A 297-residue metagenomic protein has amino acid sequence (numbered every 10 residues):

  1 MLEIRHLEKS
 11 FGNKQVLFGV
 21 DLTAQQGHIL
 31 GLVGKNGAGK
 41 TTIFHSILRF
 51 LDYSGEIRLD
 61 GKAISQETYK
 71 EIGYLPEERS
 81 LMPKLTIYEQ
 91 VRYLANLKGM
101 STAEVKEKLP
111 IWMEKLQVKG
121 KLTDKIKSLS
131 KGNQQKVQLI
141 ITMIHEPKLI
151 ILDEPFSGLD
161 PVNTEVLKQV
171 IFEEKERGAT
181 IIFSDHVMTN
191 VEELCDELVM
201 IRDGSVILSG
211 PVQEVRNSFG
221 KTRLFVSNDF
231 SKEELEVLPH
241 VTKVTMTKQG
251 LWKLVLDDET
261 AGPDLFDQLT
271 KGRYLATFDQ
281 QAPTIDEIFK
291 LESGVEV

Functional and structural regions predicted by a protein language model:
V33-K35: The feature captures the beta-strand-to-loop junction immediately N-terminal to the Walker
Y53-K70: Conserved ABC transporter NBD signature motif
R92, N96, A103-K121: Conserved ABC ATPase "signature" region
I150-E154: Catalytic Walker B motif of ABC-type/P-loop ATPase nucleotide-binding domains
Q169-K253: ABC transporter nucleotide-binding domain
T222-V297: Short, charged/small-residue-rich alpha-helical element at the C-terminal edge of ABC transporter nucleotide-binding
